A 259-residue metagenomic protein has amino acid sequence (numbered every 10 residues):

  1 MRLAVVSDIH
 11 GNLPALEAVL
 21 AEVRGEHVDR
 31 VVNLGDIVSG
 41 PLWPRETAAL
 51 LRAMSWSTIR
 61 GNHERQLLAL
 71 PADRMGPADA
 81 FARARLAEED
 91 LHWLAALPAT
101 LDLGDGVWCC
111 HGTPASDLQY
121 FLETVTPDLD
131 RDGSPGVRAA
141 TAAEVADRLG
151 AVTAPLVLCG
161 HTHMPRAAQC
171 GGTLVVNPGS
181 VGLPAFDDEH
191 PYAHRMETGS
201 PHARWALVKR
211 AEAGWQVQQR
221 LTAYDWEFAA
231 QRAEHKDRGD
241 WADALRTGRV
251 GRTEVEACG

Functional and structural regions predicted by a protein language model:
R2-A95: Core catalytic region of metal-dependent phosphoesterases/phosphodiesterases, especially metallo-beta-lactamase-like
R2-H10, G106-T113, V175-G179: Active-site-proximal beta-strand elements of phosphoester/diester hydrolases
H10-A15, S39-L42, E64-L68, D102 (+3 more regions): Active-site environment of divalent metal-dependent phosphoester hydrolases
V23-V28, L103, G150-T153, L207 (+1 more regions): Glycine-rich phosphate-binding loop signature in dinucleotide/nucleotide-binding domains
A95-Y120: Active-site-adjacent alpha/beta core region of enzyme catalytic domains
G112-E144, P184-A185, T247-G248: Active-site-proximal loop/helix segment associated with metal-binding centers of metalloenzymes
A139-A167, G171-V176, D188-H190: Anionic-ligand binding region
A168-G259: Acidic, His/Gly-rich catalytic cores of divalent-metal-dependent hydrolytic chemistry
